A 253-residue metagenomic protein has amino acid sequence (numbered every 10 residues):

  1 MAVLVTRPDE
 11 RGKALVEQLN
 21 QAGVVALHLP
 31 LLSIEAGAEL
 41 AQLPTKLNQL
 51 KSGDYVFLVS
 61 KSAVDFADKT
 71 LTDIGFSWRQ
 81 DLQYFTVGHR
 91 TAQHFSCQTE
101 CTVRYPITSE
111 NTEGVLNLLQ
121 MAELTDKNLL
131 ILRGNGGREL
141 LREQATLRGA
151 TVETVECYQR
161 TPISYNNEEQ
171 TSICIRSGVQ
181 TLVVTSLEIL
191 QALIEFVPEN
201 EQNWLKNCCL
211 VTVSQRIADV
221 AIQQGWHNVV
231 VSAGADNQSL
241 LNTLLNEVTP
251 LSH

Functional and structural regions predicted by a protein language model:
M1-H253: Conserved beta-alpha
